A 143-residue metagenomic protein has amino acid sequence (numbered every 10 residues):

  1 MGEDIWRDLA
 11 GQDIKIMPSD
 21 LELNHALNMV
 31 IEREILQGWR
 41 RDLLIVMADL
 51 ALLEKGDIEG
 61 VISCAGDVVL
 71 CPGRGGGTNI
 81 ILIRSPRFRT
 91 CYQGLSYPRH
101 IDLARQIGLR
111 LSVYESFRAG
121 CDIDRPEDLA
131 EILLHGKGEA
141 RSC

Functional and structural regions predicted by a protein language model:
M1-E3, L44, V69: Short, hydrophobic beta-strand segments that form beta-sheet elements in well-ordered domains
I5-D42: Short phosphate-binding loop-to-helix
V46-A48: Active-site acidic Asp-centered loop
A51-G76: Conserved donor-nucleotide/metal-binding helix-loop-beta segment in metal-dependent transferases, i.e., the alpha-helix
T78-L82, C121-D122: Short glycine- and hydrophobic/aromatic-rich loop-to-beta-strand nucleating segment in the catalytic cores
L82-Q106: Short, glycine-/small-residue-rich phosphate/pyrophosphate-handling segment
Y97-C143: Conserved alpha/beta core of the MobA/IspD/sugar-nucleotide pyrophosphorylase nucleotidyltransferase superfamily
